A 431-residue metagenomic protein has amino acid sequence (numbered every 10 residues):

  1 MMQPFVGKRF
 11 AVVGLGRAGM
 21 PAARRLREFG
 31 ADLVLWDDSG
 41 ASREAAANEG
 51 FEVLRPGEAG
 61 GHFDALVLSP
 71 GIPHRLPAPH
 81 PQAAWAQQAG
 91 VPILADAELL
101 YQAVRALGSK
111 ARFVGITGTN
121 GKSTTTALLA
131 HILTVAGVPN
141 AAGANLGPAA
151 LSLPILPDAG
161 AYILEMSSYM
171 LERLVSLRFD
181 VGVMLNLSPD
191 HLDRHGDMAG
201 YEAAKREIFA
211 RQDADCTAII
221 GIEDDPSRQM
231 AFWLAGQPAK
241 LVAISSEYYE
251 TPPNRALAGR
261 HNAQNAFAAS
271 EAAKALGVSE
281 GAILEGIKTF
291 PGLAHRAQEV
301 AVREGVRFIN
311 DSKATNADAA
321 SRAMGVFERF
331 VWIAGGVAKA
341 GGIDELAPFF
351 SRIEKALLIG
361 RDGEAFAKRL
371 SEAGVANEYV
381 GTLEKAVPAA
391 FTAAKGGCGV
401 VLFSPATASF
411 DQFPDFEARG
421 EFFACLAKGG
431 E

Functional and structural regions predicted by a protein language model:
M1-Q102, A258, G430: N-terminal leader/targeting and accessory segments in enzymes
M2-R9, M20-F29, P139, R255-I353 (+1 more regions): Nucleotide phosphate-binding/pyrophosphate-handling subdomain across enzymes that bind or process nucleotide phosphates
A18, T125, D362: Hydrophobic/small residue at the entry helix of a nucleotide-binding pocket
L26, L66, I116, N145 (+10 more regions): Residue-level signal for inorganic ion chemistry
R27, G61-F63, P70, H74-P238 (+2 more regions): Phosphate-binding loop of NTP-binding sites
A31-D38, A218-E223, I333-A334, S351-D362: Short internal beta-strands
D32-D37, A141-A142, I163, A243 (+1 more regions): Short beta-strand "acidic-cap" motif of Rossmann-like dinucleotide-binding folds
I343-V400: C-terminal helical cap/extension that packs against the catalytic core of soluble nucleotide-cofactor enzymes
